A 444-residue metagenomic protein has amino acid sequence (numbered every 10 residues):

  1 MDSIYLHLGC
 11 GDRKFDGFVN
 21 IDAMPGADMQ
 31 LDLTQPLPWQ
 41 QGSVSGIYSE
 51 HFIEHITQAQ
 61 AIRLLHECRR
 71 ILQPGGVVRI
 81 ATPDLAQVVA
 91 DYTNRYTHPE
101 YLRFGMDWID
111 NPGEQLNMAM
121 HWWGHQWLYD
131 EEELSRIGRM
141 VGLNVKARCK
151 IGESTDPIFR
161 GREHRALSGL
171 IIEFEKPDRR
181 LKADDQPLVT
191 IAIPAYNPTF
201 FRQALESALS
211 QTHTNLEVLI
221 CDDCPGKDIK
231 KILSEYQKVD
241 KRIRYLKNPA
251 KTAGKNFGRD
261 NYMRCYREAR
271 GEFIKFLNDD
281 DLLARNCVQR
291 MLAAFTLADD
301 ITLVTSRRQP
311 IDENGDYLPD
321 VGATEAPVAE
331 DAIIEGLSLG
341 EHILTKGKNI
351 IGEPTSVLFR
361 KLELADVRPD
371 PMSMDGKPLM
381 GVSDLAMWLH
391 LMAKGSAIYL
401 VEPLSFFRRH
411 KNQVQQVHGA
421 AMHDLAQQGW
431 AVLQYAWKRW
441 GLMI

Functional and structural regions predicted by a protein language model:
S3-A90, I172-P177: Conserved SAM-binding loop
Q60-R63, E67, Q73, V77-R179: S-adenosyl-L-methionine-dependent methyltransferase catalytic module, highlighting the catalytic core
R179-L209: N-proximal low-complexity "stem/linker" segments adjacent to membrane-targeting elements
I191, T324-A420: Conserved nucleotide-sugar donor-binding catalytic segment
A204, P249-A269: Glycine-rich, basic loop-to-helix element that forms the pyrophosphate-binding segment of sugar-nucleotide handling
E206-T252: Acidic donor-binding segment of Leloir-type glycosyltransferases
I274: Short aromatic/hydrophobic "clamp" motif used to bind/position activated sugar donors
N286-E325: Conserved donor NDP-sugar-binding/catalytic core segment of glycosyltransferases
